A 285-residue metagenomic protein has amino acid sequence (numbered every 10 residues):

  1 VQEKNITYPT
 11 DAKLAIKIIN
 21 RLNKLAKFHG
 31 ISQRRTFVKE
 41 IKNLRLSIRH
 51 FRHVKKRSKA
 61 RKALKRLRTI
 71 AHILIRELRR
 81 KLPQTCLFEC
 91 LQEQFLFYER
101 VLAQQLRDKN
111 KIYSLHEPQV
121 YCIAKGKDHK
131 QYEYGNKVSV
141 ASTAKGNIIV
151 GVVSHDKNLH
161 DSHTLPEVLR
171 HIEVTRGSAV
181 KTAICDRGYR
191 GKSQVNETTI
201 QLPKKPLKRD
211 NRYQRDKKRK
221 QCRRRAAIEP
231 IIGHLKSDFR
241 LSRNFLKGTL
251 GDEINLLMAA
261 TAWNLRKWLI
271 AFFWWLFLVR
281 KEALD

Functional and structural regions predicted by a protein language model:
V1-K181, C185-R187, Q194: Polybasic low-complexity intrinsically disordered regions
K39-E40, C185-K192, L250, L278-D285: A glycine-rich phosphate-binding loop feature that marks nucleotide/adenosyl-phosphate handling sites
V153-H155, N196-E197, L246-T249, F272-R280: Composition- and surface-driven signal marking solvent-exposed, interaction-prone regions in large proteins
S178-L250: Helix-centered, glycine/charged polyanion-binding patches within enzymatic domains that contact phosphate-containing
D238, S242-R243, W268-D285: A short, flexible helix-boundary coil/loop motif
D252-E253, L257: Amphipathic alpha-helical/coiled-coil segments positioned at domain termini
N264-L265: Hydrophobic transmembrane alpha-helical segments of multi-pass transport and channel proteins
